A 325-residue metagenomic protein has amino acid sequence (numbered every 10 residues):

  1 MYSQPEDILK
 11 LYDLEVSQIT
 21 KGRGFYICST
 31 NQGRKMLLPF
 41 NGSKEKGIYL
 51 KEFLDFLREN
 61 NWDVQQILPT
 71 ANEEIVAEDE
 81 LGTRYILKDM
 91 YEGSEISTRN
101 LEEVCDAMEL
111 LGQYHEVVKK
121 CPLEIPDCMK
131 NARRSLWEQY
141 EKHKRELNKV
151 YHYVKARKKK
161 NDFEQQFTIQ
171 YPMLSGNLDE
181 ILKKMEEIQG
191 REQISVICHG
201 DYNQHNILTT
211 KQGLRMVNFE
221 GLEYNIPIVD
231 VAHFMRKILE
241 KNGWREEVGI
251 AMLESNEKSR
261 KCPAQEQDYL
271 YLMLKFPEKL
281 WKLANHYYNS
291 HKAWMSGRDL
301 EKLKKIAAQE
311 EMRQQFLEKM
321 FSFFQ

Functional and structural regions predicted by a protein language model:
Y2-T30: ATP-binding glycine-rich phosphate-binding loop
Q18, L38-K44, P126-I197, A251 (+2 more regions): ATP-dependent phospho-/nucleotidyl transfer catalytic cores
I27-S29, I67, D179-V229: Active-site acidic catalytic loop and adjacent metal/ATP-binding pocket of ATP-dependent phosphoryl transfer enzymes
R34-I125: ATP-binding pocket architecture of kinase catalytic cores
T83-T98, N148-R157, F276-M295: A glycine-centered beta->alpha junction motif in the catalytic cores of kinase/phosphotransferase enzymes
N148, W281-Q325: ATP/Mg2+ or Mg2+-diphosphate-binding catalytic cores that bind nucleotide phosphates or diphosphates via glycine-rich
I228-K261, L274-A293: Active-site activation/catalytic loop segments of kinase-like enzymes and analogous catalytic loops in related
